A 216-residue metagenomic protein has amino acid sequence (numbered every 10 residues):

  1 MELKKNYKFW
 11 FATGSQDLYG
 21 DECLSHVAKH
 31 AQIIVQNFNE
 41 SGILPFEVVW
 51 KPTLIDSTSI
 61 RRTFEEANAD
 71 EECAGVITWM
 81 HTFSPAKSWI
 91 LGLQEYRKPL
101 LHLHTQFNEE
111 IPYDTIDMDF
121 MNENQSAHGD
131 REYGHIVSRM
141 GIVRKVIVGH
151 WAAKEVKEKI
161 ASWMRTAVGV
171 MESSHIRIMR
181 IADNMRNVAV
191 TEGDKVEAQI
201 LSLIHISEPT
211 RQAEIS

Functional and structural regions predicted by a protein language model:
L3-H26, H175-N184: Short beta-strand segments enriched in small/hydrophobic residues
Q16-Q32, F120-S126, R186-E192: Glycine- and acidic-residue-enriched helix-capping/strand-helix junction motifs
N37-T53, V143-G149, S207: Short beta-strand elements in bilobed, periplasmic/extracellular small-molecule ligand-binding domains
P52-E66, V156-E158: Structural motif
I60-C73, I90-G92: Short, well-structured alpha-helical segments in soluble
G92-D117, M121-E132: Short, acidic/small-residue loops that bind anionic groups at enzyme active sites
R165-E192: Conserved anion/nucleotide-ligand pocket segment
I204-S216: Single conserved hydrophobic/aromatic residue that forms the stacking wall/gate of nucleotide- or nucleobase-binding
